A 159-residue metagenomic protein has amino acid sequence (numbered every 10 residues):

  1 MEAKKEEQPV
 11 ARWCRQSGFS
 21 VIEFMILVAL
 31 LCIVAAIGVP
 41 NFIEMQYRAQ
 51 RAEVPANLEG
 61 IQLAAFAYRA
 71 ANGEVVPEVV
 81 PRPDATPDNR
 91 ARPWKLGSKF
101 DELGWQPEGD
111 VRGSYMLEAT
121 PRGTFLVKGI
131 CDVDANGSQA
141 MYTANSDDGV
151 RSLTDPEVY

Functional and structural regions predicted by a protein language model:
M1-F19: N-terminal leader/signal peptides at the extreme start of proteins
E2, A36-N89: Conserved hydrophobic/amphipathic alpha-helical signal-anchor segments
E2-E7, P121-Y159: Short, surface-exposed interaction loops/tails
V10, V76-V79, R151-T154: Iron-associated oxidoreductase/ferritin-like identity signal
R15-M45: N-terminal single-pass transmembrane signal-anchor helix
L63, A70-V133, V158-Y159: Extracellular/periplasmic head regions of type IV pilus-like filament subunits
